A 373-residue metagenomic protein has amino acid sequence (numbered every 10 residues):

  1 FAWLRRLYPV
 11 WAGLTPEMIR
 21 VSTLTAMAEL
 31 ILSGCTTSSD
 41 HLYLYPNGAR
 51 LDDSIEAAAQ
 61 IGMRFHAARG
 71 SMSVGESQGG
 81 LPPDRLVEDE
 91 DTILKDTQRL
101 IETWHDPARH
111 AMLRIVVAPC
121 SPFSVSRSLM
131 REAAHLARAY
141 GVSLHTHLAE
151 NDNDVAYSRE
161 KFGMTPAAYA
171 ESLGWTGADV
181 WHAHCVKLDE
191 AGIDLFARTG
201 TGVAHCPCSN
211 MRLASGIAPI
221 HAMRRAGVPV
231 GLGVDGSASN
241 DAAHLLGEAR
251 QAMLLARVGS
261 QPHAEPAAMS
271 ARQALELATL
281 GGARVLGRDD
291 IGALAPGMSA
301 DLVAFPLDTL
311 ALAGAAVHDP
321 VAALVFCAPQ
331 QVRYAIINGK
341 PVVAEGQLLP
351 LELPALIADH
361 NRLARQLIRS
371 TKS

Functional and structural regions predicted by a protein language model:
F1-H41, Y45-R64, I93-R109, N361-R365 (+1 more regions): Alpha-helical scaffold segments that flank or form the walls of functional sites
G34, A58, V117, H147 (+10 more regions): Divalent metal-coordination and catalytic microenvironments
C35, M63, G141, G200-T201: A structural motif
A49-V186, A191: Metal-coordinating catalytic core of metallo-dependent amide/deamination hydrolases
S77, D152-M164, E190-A197, A214-M223 (+2 more regions): Histidine/acidic-residue-rich catalytic or RNA/ligand-binding cores of hydrolases and nuclease-related proteins
E150, P207-M211, G236-A238: Short, acidic/turn-prone active-site loops that include or flank metal/cofactor- and phosphate-binding residues
S172-D179, H221-T309, V325: His/Asp/Glu-enriched, well-ordered alpha-helical/loop segment that forms or immediately abuts the divalent-metal
E276-S373: Active-site microenvironment of metallo-dependent hydrolases
